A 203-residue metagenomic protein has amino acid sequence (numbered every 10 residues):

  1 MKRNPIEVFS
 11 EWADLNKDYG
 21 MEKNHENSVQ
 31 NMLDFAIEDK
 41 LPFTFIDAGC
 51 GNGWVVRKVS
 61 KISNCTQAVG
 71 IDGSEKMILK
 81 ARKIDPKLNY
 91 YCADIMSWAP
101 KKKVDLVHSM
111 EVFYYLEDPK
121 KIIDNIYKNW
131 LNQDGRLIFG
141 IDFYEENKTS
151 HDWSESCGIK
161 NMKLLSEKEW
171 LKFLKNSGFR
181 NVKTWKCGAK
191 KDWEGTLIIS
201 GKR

Functional and structural regions predicted by a protein language model:
M1-E38, E145-E146: Conserved class I S-adenosyl-L-methionine
I46-S97: Class I SAM-dependent methyltransferase SAM/SAH-binding core
H108: A conserved beta-strand element that flanks and buttresses the S-adenosyl-L-methionine
K120-Q133: A short glycine-rich, Lys/Arg-flanked "PGG" loop and its adjoining helix->strand segment in the class I
D134-D142: Conserved beta-strand signature within the Rossmann-like core of class I S-adenosyl-L-methionine
D142-N161: Short, glycine-/aromatic-enriched active-site segment of Class I SAM-dependent methyltransferases
M162-G178: Short alpha-helix
K186-R203: Core SAM-dependent methyltransferase catalytic element
